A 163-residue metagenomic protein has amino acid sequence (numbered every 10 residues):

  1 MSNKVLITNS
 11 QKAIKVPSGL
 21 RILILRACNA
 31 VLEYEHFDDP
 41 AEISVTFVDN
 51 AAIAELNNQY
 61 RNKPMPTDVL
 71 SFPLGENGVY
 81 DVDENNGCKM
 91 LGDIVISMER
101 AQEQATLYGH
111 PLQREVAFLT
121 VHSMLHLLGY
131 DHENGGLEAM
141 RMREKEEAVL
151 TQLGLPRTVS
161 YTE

Functional and structural regions predicted by a protein language model:
M1-A117, L125-E163: An acidic/histidine-cluster motif and surrounding catalytic segment that typifies divalent-metal-assisted enzyme active
